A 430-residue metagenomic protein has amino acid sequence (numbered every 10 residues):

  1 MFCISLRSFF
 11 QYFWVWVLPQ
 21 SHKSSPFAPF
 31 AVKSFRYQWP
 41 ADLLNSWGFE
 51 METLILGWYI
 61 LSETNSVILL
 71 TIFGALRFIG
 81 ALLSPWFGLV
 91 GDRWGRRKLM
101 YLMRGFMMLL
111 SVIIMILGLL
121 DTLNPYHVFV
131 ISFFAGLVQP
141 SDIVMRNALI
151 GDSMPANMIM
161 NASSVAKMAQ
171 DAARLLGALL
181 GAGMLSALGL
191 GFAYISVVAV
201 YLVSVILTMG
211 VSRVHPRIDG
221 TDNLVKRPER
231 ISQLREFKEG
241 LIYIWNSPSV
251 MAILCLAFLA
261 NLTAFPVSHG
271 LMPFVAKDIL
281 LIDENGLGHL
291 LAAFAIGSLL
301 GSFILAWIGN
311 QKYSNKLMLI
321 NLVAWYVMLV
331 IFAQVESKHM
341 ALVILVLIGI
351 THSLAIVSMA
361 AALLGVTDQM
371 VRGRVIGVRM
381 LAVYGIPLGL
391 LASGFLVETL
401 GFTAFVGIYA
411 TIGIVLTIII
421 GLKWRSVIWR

Functional and structural regions predicted by a protein language model:
F2-A31: Short, Lys/Arg-rich, polar N-terminal cytosolic tail immediately upstream of the first transmembrane signal-anchor
Q20-H22, M209-E239, R430: Flexible cytoplasmic inter-helical loops of multi-pass small-molecule transporters
H22-I79, I242-A292: Helix-loop boundary and gating motifs at the non-cytosolic
F27-K33, W47, G118-T122, P228-E229 (+3 more regions): Helix-boundary and loop/linker segments of multi-pass membrane transporters
R36-T53, L76-L89, G95-L110, H127-S186 (+3 more regions): Substrate-agnostic recognition of the 12-TM MFS/MFS-like secondary transporter fold
G57-T64, M115-L120, L176-S196, D278-I279 (+1 more regions): Transmembrane alpha-helix termini and helix-breaking/packing motifs in multi-pass membrane transporters
T71-F73, P85-W86, R93, R97-L109 (+5 more regions): C-terminal transmembrane bundle of multi-pass solute transporters/carriers
P125-G136, N161-G220, A292, I296 (+1 more regions): Hydrophobic alpha-helical transmembrane segments
